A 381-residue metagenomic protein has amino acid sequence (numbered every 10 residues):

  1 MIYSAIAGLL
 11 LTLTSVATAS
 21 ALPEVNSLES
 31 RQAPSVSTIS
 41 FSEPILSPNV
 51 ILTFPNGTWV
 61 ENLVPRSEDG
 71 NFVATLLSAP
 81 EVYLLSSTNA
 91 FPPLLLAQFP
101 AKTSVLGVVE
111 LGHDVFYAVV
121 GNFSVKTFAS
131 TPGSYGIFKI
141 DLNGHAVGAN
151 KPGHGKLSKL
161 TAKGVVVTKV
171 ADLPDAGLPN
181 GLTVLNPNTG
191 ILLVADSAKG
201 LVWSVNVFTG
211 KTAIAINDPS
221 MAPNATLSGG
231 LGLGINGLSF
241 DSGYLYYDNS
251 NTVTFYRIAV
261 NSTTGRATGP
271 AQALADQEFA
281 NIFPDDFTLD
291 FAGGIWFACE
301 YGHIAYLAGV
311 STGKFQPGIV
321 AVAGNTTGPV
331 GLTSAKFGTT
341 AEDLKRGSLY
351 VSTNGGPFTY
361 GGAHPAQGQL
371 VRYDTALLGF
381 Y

Functional and structural regions predicted by a protein language model:
M1-Q32: Fungal secretory targeting signals
Q32-T58, K163-V167: A short helix->beta-strand "capping" segment at the edge of beta-propeller domains
I45-P48, V125, S130-N188, L201: Asp-box/WD-like beta-propeller blade repeats and closely related beta-sheet repeat scaffolds
T53-D69, F99-V125, K163-I191, K199 (+5 more regions): Beta-rich, blade/repeat-based domains predominating in secreted/periplasmic proteins but also intracellular
L77, V120-F123, L142, P187 (+7 more regions): Short loop/turn segments immediately following the C-termini of beta-strands
L77-S78, V125-Y135, S197-A198, S250-V253 (+1 more regions): Short, solvent-exposed loop/turn segments at conserved positions within beta-propeller repeat blades
S86-F91, D141-A146, T161-K163, N206-G210 (+3 more regions): Short loop/turn segments that connect beta-strands within beta-propeller blades
K336-Y381: Blade-level signature of beta-propeller repeat domains, shared across WD40, Kelch, NHL, RCC1 and BNR/Asp-box propellers
